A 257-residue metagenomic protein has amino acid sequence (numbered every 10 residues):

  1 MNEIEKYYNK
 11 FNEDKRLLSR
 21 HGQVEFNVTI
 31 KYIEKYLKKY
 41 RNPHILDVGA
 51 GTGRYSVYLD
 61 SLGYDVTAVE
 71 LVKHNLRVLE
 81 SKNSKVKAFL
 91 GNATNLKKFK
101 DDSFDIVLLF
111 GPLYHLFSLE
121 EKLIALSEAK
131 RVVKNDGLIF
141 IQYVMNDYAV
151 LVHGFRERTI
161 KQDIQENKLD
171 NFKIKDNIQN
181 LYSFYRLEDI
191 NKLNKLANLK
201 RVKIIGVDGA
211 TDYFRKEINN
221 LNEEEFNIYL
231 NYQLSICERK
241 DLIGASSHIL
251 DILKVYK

Functional and structural regions predicted by a protein language model:
M1-Y40, R54: Conserved class I S-adenosyl-L-methionine
G53-N95: Class I SAM-dependent methyltransferase SAM/SAH-binding core
K97-V107: A short acidic, Gly/Pro-enriched loop at the edge of an enzyme's catalytic core that lines a small-molecule cofactor
I106-E120: A short SAM/SAH-binding and catalytic strip from SAM-dependent methyltransferases
L123-N135: A short glycine-rich, Lys/Arg-flanked "PGG" loop and its adjoining helix->strand segment in the class I
I139-N167: Conserved class I S-adenosyl-L-methionine
L181-N198, I204: Short alpha-helix
K203-K257: A C-terminal cap/extension of S-adenosyl-L-methionine-dependent methyltransferases that defines the acceptor-substrate
